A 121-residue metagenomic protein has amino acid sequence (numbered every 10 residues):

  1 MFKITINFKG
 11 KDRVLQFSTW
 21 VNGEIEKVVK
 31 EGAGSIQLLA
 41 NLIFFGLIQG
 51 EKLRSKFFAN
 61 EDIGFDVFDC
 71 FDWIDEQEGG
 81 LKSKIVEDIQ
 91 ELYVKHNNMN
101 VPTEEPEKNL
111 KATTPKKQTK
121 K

Functional and structural regions predicted by a protein language model:
M1-F8, W20-E26, K30-G34, K56-K121: Charged interaction scaffolds used for protein-protein
R13-L15: Short, isolated positions in well-ordered beta-strands
L38-Q49, E87: Short, hydrophobic/amphipathic alpha-helical patches that form generic packing surfaces within helical domains
G50-R54: Amphipathic alpha-helical interaction segments
